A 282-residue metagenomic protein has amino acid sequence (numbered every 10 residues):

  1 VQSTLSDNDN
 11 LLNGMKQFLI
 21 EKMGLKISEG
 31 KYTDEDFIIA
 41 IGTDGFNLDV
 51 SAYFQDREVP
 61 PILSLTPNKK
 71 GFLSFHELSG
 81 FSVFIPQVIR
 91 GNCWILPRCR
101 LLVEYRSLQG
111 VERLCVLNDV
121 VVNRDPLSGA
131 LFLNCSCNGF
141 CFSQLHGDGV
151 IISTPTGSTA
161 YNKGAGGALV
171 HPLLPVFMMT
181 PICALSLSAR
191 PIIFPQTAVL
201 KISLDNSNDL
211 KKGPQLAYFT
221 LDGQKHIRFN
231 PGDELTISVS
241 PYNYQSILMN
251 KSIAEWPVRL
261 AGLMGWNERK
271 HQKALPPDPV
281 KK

Functional and structural regions predicted by a protein language model:
V1-E35, N68-V150, T159-K282: Catalytic phosphate-donor-binding core of small-molecule kinases
K31-D49: Short, well-ordered secondary-structure micro-motifs within conserved domains or adaptor modules
A40, L48, L63-S64, I152: Redox-cofactor binding/interface segments in oxidoreductases and associated redox assembly factors
G42, Y53-F54, E77-S79: Glycine-rich loop at the start of a catalytic domain that most often binds anionic cofactors/ligands
T43-F46, N68, T156-T159: Short glycine-rich anion-binding loops that position phosphate/pyrophosphate groups of nucleotides and phosphorylated
F46-D56, N162-G166: Short Gly/Thr/Asp-enriched flexible loops that form oxyanion-binding sites at enzyme active sites
S51-P67: A short, gly/pro- and small-residue-rich
